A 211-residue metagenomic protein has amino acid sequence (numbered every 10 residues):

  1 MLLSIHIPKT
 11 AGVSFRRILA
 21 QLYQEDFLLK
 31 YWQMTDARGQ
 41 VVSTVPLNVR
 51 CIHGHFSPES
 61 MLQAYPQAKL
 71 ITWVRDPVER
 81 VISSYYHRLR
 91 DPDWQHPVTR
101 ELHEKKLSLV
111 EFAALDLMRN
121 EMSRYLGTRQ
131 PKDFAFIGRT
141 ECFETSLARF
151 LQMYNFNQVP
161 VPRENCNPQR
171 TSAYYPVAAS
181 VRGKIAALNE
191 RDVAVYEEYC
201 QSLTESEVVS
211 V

Functional and structural regions predicted by a protein language model:
M1-L2, P66: A short, charged/proline- and glycine-enriched loop that marks the coil->beta-strand transition at the N-terminal
L2-M34: N-terminal pre-catalytic "stem/leader" segment of glycosyltransferase-like enzymes
I5-P8, G12, Q63, F136-F143 (+1 more regions): Aromatic-acidic/polar surface patches that form glycan- and anion
A11, D76, D192: Short, conserved catalytic/metal-binding motifs centered on acidic residues
S14, I18, T145-R149, M153 (+1 more regions): Amphipathic alpha-helical segments that form well-ordered structural scaffolds and often line/cohere around active
T35-W73, V78-E164: PAPS-dependent sulfotransferase catalytic domain
C51-P58, V159-V211: PAPS-dependent sulfotransferase catalytic core
